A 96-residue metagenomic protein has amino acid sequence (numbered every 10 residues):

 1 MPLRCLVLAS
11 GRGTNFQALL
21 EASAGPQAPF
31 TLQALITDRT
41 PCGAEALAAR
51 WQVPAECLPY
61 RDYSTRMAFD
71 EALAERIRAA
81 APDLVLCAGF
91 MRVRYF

Functional and structural regions predicted by a protein language model:
M1-F96: One-carbon transfer enzymes
